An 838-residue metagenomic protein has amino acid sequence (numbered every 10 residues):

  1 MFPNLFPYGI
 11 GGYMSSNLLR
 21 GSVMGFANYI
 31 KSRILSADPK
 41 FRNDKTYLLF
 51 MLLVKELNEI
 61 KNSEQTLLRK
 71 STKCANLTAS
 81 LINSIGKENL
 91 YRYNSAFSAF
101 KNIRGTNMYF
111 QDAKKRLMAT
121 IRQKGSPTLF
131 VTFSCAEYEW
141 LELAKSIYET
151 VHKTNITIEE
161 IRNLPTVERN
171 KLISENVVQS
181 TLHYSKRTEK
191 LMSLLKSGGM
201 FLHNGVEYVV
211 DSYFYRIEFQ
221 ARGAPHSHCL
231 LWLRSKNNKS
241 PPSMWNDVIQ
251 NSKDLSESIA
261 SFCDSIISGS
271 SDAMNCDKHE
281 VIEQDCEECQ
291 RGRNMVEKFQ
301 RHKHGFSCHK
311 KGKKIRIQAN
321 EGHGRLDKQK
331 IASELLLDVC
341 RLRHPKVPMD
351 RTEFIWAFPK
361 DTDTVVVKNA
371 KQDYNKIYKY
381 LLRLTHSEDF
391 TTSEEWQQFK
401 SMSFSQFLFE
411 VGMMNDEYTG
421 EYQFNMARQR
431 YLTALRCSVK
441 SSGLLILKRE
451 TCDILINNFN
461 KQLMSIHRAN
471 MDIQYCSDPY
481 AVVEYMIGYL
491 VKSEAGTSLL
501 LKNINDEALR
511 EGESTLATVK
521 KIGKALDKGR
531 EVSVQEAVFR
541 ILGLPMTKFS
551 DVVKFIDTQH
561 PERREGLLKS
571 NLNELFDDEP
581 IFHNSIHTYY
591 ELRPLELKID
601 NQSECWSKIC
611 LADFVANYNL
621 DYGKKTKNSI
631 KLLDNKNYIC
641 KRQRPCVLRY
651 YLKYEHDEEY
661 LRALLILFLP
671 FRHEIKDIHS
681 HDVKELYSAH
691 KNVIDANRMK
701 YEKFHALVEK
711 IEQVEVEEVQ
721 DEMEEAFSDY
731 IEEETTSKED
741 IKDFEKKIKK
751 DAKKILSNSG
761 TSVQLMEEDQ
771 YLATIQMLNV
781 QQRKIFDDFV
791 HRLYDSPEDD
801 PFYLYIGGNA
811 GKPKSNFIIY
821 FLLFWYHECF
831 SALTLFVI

Functional and structural regions predicted by a protein language model:
M1-S227, L231-A773, M777, L804-G808: Intrinsic low-complexity, intrinsically disordered terminal tails and linker regions enriched in charged/polar residues
V131, M777-S796, D800: N-terminal pre-P-loop "Q-motif" helix
T132, F836-I838: Structural recognition of the conserved hydrophobic beta-strand(s) that form the central parallel beta-sheet of P-loop
S185, E189, I487, R783-Y794 (+1 more regions): Amphipathic, well-packed alpha-helical segments that form the structural scaffold of globular domains
P813-S815: Walker A/P-loop
F817-F821: Hydrophobic positions on the alpha1 helix immediately C-terminal to the Walker A/P-loop
L823-L835: Post-Walker A helix-loop "phosphate-sensing" segment adjacent to the P-loop in P-loop NTPases
